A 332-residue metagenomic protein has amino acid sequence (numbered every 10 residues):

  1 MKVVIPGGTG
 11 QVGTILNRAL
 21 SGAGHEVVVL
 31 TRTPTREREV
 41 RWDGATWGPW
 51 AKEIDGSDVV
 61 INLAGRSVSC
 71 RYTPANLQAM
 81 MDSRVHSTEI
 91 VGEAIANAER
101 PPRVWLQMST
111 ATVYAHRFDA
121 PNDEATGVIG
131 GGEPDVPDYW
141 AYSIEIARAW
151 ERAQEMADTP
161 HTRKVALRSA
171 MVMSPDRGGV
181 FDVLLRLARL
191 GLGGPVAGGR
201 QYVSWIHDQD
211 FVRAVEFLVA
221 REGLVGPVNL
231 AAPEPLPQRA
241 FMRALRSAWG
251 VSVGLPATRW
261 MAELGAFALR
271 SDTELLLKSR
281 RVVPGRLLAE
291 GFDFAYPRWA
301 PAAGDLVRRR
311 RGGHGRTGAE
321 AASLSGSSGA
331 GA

Functional and structural regions predicted by a protein language model:
V3-A23: N-terminal Rossmann NAD(P)H-binding glycine-rich loop of SDR-like oxidoreductase domains
P34-I90: NAD(P)H-binding glycine-rich loop region in Rossmannoid oxidoreductase-like domains and their noncatalytic homologs
E89-D138: Conserved Rossmann-fold NAD(P)-dependent oxidoreductase catalytic core, especially the SDR/UDP-sugar
F118, R148, P160-T162, M173-V183 (+1 more regions): Glycine/proline-rich active-site loop of Rossmann-fold NAD(P)-dependent oxidoreductases
P134-K164: Active-site Tyr-X1-5-Lys
A157-V203, L245: NAD(P)-dependent short-chain dehydrogenase/reductase
A214, L218-R270, G304-A332: Mid/C-terminal beta-alpha module of Rossmann-like enzyme folds, strongest in SDR-family dehydrogenases/epimerases
Q238-R243, A266-D293: Conserved C-terminal active-site "lid" loop/helix of NAD(P)H-dependent oxidoreductases that clamps the redox cofactor
